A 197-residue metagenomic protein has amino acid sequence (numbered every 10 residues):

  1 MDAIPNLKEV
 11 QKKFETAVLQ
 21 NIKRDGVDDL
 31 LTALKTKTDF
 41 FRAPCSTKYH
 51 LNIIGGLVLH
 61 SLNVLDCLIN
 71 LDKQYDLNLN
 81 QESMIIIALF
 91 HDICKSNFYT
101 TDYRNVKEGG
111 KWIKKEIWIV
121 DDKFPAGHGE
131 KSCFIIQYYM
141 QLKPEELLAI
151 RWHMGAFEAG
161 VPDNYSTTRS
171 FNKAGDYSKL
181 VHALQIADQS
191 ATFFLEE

Functional and structural regions predicted by a protein language model:
M1-A43: Non-catalytic interface/linker regions that flank or bridge core catalytic/transmembrane domains
E9-F14, C67, K131-I135: A general alpha-helix detector
L30-K37, H50-L62: All-alpha helical catalytic cores of prenyl diphosphate-utilizing isoprenoid enzymes
S46-T47, L51-I53, L59, L71 (+1 more regions): Divalent metal-dependent catalytic cores for phosphoryl transfer on phosphate-bearing substrates
L62-D72: Glycine-rich active-site/cofactor-binding loop and its immediate structural neighborhood
